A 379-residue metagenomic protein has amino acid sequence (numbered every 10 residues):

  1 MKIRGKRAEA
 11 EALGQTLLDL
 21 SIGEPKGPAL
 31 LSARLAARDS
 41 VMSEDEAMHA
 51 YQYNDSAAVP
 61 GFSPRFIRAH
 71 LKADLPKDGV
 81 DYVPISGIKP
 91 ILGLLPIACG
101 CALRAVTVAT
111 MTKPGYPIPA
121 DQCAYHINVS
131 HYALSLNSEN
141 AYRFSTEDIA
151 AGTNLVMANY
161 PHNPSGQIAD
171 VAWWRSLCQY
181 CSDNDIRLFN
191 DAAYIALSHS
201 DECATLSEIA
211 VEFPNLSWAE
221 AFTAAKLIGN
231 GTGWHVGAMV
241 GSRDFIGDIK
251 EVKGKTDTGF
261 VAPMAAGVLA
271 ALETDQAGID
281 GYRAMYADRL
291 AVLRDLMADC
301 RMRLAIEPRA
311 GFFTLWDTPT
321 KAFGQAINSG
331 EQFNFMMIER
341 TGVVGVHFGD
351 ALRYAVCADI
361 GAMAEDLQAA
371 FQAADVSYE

Functional and structural regions predicted by a protein language model:
M1-P90, S377-E379: N-terminal small-domain helix-loop-helix segment of the aminotransferase-like
L13, D183-N184, C300, T341: Helix C-cap/helix->beta junction micro-motif
L17, S130-H131, L188, L304 (+1 more regions): Hydrophobic beta-strand scaffold residues
D39, V211-A287, A291-M297: Conserved core segment of the aminotransferase class I/II
M48-D183, I195-F213: Conserved core of the PLP fold type I
L75-P76, P214, A326, M336-E379: PLP-dependent enzyme catalytic core of the Aspartate aminotransferase-like
M111, M157, N190, E220 (+1 more regions): Hydrophobic residues in well-ordered beta-strands that form the structural core
A284-R294, L304-K321, F348-A351: Conserved glycine-rich beta-strand-loop-beta hairpin in the small C-terminal domain of fold type I
